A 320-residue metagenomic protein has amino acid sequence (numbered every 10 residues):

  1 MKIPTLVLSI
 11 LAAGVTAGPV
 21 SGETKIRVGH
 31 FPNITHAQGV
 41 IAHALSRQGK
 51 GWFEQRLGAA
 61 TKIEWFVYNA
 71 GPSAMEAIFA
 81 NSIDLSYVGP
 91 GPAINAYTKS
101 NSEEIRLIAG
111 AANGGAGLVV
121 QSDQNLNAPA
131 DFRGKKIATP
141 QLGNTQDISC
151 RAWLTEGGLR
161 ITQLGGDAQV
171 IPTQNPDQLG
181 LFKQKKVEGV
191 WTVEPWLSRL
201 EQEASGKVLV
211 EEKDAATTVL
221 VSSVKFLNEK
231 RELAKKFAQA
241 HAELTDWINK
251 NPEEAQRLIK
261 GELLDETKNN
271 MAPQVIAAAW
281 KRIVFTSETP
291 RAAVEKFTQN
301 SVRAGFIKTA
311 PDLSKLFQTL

Functional and structural regions predicted by a protein language model:
K2-I3, V7-L11, A17-V67, E295-L320: N-terminal hydrophobic or amphipathic helices and topogenic motifs
T24-P172, E188-E194, E211-D214: Short, glycine-/small- and polar/acidic-enriched structural segments that line small-molecule recognition paths
H36-V40, M75, F79, P90-A93 (+11 more regions): Extracytoplasmic/secreted envelope proteins and their assembly/folding machinery, especially bacterial periplasmic
A59-I63, I161-D167, D265-A277, K308-L313: Short, surface-exposed acidic
N101, Q124, L164-I171, N175-L263: Pocket-lining segment of extracytoplasmic ligand-binding domains
K230-K308: Secondary-structure end/capping motifs
